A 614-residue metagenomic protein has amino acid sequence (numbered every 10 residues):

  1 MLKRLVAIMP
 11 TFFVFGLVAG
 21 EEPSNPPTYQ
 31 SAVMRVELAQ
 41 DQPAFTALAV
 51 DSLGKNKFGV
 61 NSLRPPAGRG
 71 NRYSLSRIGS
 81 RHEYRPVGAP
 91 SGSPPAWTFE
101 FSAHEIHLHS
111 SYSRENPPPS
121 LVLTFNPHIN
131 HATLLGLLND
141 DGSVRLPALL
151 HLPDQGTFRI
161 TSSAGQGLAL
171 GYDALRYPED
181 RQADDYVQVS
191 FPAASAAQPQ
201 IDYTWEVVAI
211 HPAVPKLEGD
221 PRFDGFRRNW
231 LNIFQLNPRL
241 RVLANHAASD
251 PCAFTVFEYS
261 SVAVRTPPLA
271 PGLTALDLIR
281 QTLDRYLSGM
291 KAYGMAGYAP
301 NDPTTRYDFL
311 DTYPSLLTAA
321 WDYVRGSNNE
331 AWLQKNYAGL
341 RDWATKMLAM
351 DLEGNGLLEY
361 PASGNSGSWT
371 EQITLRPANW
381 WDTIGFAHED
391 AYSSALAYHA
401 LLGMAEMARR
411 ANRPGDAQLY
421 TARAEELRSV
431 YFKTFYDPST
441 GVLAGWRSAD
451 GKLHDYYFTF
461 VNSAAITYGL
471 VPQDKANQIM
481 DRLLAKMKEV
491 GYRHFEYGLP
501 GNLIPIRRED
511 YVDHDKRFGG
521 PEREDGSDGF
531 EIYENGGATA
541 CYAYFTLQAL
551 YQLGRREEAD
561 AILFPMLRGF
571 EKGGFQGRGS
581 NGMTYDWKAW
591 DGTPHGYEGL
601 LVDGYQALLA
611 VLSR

Functional and structural regions predicted by a protein language model:
P23, P95-R176: Polysaccharide-binding surfaces and accessory modules of carbohydrate-active proteins
S24-S93, P147-A148: Acidic-aromatic substrate-binding/catalytic surfaces of carbohydrate-active enzymes
S62-P117, Y177-Y186: Extended, loop-rich substrate-binding clefts of extracytoplasmic carbohydrate-active enzymes
D154-G219: Beta-strand-rich recognition/accessory modules
V214-Q334, R341, Y457-T467, E524-F564 (+2 more regions): Substrate-binding groove/exosite segments of carbohydrate-active enzymes
R222-W230, A270-D284, K291-A292, G326-A391 (+3 more regions): Active-site acid/base region of carbohydrate-active enzymes
F254-E258, V262-R265, T345, H388-E406 (+5 more regions): Active-site core of glycosidic bond-cleaving carbohydrate-active enzymes
A292-Y307, G367-E389, D450-G451, E524-D528 (+1 more regions): Acidic/His metal-coordination segments adjacent to aromatic residues that form catalytic metal sites in metalloenzymes
